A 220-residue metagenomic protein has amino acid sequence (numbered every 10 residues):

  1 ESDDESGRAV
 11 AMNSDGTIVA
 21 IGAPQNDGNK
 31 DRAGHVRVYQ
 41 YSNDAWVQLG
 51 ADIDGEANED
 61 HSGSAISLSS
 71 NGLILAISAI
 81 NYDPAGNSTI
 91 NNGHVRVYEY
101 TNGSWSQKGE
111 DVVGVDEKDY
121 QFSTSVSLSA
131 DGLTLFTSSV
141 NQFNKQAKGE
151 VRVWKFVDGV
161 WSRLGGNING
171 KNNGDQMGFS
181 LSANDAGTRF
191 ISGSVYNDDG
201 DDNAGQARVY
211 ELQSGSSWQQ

Functional and structural regions predicted by a protein language model:
E1-Q220: Conserved beta-strand/short-helix segments that make up beta-rich extracellular adhesion/recognition modules
